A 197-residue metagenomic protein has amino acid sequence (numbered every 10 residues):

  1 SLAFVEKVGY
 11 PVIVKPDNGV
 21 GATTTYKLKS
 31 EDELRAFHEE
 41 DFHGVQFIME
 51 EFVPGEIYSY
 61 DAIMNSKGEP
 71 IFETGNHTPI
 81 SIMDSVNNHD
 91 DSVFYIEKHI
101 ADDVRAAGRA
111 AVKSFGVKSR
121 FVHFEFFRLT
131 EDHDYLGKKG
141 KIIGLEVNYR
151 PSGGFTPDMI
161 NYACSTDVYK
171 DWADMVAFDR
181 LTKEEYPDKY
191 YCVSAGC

Functional and structural regions predicted by a protein language model:
S1-P54, N65-E69, V93-A106: Active-site nucleotide/adenylate-binding loops and adjacent lid/helix of ATP-dependent enzymes
E6, K113, Y162: Short polybasic/polar patches that bind polyanions
D41-Q46, E51-F94, D102-I142, N148-P157 (+1 more regions): Phosphate-binding core of ATP-grasp and ATP-grasp-like enzymes
R109, K170-A173: Non-transmembrane alpha-helical segments in soluble domains of secreted/periplasmic/extracellular proteins
R150-D171: ATP-dependent carboxylate-activation loops
A173-C197: Peripheral (often C-terminal) accessory segments that flank ATP-dependent C-N-forming ligase machineries
